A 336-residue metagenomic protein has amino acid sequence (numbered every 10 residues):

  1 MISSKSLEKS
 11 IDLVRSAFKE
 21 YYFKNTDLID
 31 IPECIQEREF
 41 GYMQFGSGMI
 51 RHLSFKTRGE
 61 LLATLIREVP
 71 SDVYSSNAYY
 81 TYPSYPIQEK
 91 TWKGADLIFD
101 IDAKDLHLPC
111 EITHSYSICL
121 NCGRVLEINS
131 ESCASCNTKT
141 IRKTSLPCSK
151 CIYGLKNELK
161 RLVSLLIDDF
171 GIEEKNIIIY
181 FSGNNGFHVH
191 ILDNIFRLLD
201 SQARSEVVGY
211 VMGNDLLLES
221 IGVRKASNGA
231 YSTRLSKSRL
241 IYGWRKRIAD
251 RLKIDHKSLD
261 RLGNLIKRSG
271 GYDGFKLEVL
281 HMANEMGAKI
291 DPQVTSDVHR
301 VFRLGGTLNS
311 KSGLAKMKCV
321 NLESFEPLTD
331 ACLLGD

Functional and structural regions predicted by a protein language model:
M1-I29: A eukaryotic "domain-start" boundary segment
F18, Y22-L146, P292-V294, S310: SsDNA-processing nucleotidyl-transfer enzymes
N77-Y79, I101-D105, G183-N185, I191-I195 (+1 more regions): Short, flexible loop/turn elements at secondary-structure junctions
Y82-E89, L166-D168, I172-S182: Catalytic micro-motifs at enzyme active sites that drive phosphoryl/nucleotidyl and oxygen chemistry
G94-F99, E174-V207: Histidine-centered divalent-metal-coordination microenvironment in nucleic-acid enzymes
K150-E174: Long, well-ordered alpha-helical scaffolding segments within enzyme catalytic domains, especially pronounced
G186, K267-D336: Modules that initiate DNA replication and primer synthesis
G209-A288, T295-V298, C332: Long, charge-rich alpha-helical interaction segments
